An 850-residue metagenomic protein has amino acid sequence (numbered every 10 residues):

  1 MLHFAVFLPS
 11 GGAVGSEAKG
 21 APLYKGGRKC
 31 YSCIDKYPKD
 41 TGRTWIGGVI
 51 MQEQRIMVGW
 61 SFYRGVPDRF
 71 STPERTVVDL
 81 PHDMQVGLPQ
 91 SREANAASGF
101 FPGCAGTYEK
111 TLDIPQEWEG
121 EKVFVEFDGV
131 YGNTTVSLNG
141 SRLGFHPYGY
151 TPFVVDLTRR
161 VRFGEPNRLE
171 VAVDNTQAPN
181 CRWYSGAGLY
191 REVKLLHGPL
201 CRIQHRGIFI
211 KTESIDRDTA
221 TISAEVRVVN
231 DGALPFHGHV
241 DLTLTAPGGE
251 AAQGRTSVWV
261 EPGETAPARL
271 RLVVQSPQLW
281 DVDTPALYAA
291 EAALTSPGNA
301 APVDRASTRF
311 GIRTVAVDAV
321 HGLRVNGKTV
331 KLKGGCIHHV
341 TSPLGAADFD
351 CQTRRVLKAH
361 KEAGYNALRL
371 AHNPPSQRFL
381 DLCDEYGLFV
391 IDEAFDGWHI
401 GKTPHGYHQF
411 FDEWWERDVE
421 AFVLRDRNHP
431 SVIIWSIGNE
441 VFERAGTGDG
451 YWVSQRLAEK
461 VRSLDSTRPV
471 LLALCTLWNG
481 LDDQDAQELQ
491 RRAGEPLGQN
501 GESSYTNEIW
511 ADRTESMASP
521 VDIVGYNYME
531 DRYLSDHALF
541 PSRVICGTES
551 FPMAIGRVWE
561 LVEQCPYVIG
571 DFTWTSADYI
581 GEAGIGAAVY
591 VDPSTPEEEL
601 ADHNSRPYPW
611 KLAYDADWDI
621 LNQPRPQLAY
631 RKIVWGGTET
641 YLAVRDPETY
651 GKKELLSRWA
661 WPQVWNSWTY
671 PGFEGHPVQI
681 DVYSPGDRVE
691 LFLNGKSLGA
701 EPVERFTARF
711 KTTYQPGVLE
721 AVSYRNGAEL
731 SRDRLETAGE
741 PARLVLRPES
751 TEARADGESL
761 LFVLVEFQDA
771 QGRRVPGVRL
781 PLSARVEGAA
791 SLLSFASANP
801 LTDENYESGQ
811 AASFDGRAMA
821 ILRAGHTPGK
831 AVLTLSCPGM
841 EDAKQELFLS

Functional and structural regions predicted by a protein language model:
K36-E126, Q177, C181, G186-L189 (+3 more regions): Extended carbohydrate-recognition surfaces in non-catalytic/accessory domains of CAZymes and lectin-like proteins
Q54-M57, S61-F70, A178, L195 (+5 more regions): Substrate-binding clefts and catalytic carboxylate motifs of secreted carbohydrate-active enzymes
Q54-P67, S98-G99, G103-R206, D231 (+3 more regions): Accessory beta-strand-rich segments of carbohydrate-active enzymes
I56-G59, R64-V66, V77-M84, Q90-A97 (+11 more regions): An acidic-aromatic loop/edge-strand motif
G87-I114, W118-F127, Y131-L138, G144-P147 (+10 more regions): Active-site-adjacent substrate/metal-binding segments within catalytic domains of carbohydrate-active enzymes
L157-R159, L270-L279, R709-Y714, E807-H826: Short, hydrophobic beta-strand segments
R162-G164, E225-D318, R709, T713-P716 (+2 more regions): Extended acidic/polar, glycine-enriched regions that form or flank non-catalytic beta-rich accessory modules
F236-D241, V282-A289, P677-Q679, P685-D687 (+4 more regions): Short flexible loop/turn segments that cap and initiate beta-strands
